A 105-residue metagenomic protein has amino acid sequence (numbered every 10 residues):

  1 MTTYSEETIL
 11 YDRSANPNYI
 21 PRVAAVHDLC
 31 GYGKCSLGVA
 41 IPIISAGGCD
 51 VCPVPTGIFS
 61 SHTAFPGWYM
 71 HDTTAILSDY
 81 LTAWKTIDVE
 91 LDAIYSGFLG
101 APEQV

Functional and structural regions predicted by a protein language model:
T2-G33, G38-V105: Ribokinase/PfkB-type carbohydrate-kinase core domain
